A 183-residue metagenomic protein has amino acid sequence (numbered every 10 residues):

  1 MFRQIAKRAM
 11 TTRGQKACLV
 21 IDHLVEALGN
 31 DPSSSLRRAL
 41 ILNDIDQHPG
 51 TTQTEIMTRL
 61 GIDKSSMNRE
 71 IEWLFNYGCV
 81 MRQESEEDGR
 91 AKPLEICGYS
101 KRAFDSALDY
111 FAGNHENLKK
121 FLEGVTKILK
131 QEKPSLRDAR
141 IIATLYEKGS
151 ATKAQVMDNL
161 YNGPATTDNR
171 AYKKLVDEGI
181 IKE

Functional and structural regions predicted by a protein language model:
M1-P32, L94: Hydrophobic, helix-prone linear segments
I5-Q15, H23, K101-L136, A143: Amphipathic alpha-helical dimerization/coiled-coil segments that flank or bridge DNA-binding/regulatory modules
D31-R37, T52, S85-D109, P134-S135 (+1 more regions): Short, cationic-aromatic polyanion-contact patches
A39-D44, A139-T144: Pre-recognition alpha-helix immediately N-terminal to the DNA-recognition helix within helix-turn-helix or winged-helix
I45-P49, L145-G149: Short helix-to-turn junction characteristic of helix-turn-helix DNA-binding domains, especially the helix
T51-T58, A151-L160: Short acidic, hydrophobic short linear motifs in intrinsically disordered regions
I62-N76, N162-D177: Short amphipathic alpha-helical interaction segments
N76-S85, V176-E183: A short, conserved structural fragment
